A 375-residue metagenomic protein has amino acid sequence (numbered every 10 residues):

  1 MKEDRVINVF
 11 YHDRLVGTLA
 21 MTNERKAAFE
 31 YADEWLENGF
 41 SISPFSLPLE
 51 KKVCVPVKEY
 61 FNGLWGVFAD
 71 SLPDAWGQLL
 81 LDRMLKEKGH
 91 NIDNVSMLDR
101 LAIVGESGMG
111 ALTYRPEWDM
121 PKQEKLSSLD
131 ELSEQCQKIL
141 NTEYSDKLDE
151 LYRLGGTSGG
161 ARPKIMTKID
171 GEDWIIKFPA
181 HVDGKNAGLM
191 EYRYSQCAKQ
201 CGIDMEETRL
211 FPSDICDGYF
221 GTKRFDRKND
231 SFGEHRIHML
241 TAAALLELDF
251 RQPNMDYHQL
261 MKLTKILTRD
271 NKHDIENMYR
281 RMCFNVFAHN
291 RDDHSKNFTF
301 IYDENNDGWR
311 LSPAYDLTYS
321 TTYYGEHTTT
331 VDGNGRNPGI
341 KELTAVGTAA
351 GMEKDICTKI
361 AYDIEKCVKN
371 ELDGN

Functional and structural regions predicted by a protein language model:
M1-S295, T299-N375: Phosphate/dinucleotide-binding and metal-coordinating scaffold of catalytic cores in nucleotide-dependent enzymes
